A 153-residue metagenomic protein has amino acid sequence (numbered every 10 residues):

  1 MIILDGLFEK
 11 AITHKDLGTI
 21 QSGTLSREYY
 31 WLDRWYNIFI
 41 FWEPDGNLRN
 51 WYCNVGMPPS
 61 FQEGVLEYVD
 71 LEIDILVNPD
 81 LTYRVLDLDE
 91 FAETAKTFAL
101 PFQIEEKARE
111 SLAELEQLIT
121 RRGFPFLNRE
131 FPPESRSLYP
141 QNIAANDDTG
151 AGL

Functional and structural regions predicted by a protein language model:
M1-I3, N47-N54, T82-D89: Short, well-ordered strand-loop elements centered on a beta-strand within folded domains, enriched for acidic residues
M1-T24: Charge-rich, low-complexity N-terminal segments
T13-D16, E63-G64, T94-F98: A short, polar/proline- and glycine-enriched secondary-structure boundary/capping micro-motif
G18-P58, I73: Phosphate/ribose-recognition catalytic cores of enzymes acting on nucleotide-derived substrates
D45, N54-G56, E67, Q103-F124: A long amphipathic alpha-helix within ATP-dependent nucleotide-binding catalytic cores
M57-Q62, L66-V77: Gly/Pro-enriched, hydrophobic low-complexity segments that function as extracytoplasmic propeptides/linkers
L71-E116: A hydrophobic, small-residue-rich beta->alpha segment in the mid-to-C-terminal subdomain of diverse proteins
S111-L153: Cysteine/selenocysteine-centered motifs that mediate thiol-based redox chemistry or coordinate metal-sulfur cofactors
